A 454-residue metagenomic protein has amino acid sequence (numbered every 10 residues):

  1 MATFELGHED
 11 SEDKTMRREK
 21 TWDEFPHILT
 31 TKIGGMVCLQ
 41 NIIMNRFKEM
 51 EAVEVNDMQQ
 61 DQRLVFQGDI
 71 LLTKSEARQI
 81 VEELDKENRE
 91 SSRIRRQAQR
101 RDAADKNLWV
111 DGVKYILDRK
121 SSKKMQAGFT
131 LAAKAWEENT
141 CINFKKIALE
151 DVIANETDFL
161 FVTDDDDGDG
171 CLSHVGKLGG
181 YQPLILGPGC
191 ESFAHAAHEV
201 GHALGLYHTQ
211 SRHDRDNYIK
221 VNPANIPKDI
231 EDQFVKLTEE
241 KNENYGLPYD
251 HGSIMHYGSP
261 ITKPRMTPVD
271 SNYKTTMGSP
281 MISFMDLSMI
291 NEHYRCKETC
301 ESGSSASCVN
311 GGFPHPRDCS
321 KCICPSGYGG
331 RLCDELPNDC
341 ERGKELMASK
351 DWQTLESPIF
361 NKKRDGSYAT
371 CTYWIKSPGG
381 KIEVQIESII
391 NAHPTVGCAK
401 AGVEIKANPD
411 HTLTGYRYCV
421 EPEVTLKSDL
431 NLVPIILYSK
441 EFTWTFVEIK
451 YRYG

Functional and structural regions predicted by a protein language model:
A2-M125, L131-K134, T140, P264: Disordered inhibitory propeptide/activation segment of secreted metzincin zinc metalloprotease zymogens, centered on
E19-E24, V113-S122, G180-G187, S271-M277 (+1 more regions): Short interface patches used for recognition in eukaryotic signaling and trafficking proteins
E87, S91-R101, N107-L108, L117-P260: Metzincin-family zinc-dependent endopeptidase catalytic domain
G112-K114, A133, C141, E156-F161 (+10 more regions): Beta-strand-rich binding-surface signature of beta-sandwich/beta-barrel folds used to engage anionic ligands
K120-S121, D166-G168, Y207-Q210, I226 (+6 more regions): Acidic glycine-/aspartate-rich tracts in secreted/extracellular proteins
T130-E137, A197, H202, H256 (+6 more regions): Amphipathic alpha-helical interaction motifs in eukaryotic regulatory proteins
R215-I323, G329-R331, E335-N338: Metalloprotease/metallohydrolase-associated module, dominated by Zn2+-dependent proteases
T299-G454: Domain-level representation of secreted and single-pass membrane ectodomains enriched in extracellular protease systems
